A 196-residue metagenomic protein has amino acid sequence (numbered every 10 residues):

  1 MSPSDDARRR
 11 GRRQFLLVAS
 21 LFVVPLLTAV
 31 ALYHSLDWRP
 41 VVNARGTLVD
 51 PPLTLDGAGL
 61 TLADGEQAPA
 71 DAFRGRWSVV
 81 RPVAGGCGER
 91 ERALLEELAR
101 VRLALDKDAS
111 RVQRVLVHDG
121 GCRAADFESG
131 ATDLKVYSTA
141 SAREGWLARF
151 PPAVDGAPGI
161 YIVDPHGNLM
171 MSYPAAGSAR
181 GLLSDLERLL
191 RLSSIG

Functional and structural regions predicted by a protein language model:
M1-R9: N-terminal Lys/Arg-rich, disordered targeting/topogenic segments
R13-Y33: Hydrophobic membrane-insertion alpha-helices, especially the h-region of bacterial N-terminal signal peptides
V24-L27, D37-D71: N-terminal "domain-start" segment that seeds a small globular fold
H34, L95-V115: Conserved helix-turn-beta segment immediately C-terminal to the redox Cys motif in thioredoxin-like folds
A70-L98: Short active-site neighborhood of thiol/selenol oxidoreductases, capturing the structured segment around
F73-R76, A109-R111, D155: Extracytoplasmic
Q113-C122, D126-V163: Short, internal strand/loop/helix patches that form the active-site neighborhood or redox-interaction surface
E144, G156-G196: Thiol-/selenol-based redox modules, centered on thioredoxin-like and closely related oxidoreductase domains
